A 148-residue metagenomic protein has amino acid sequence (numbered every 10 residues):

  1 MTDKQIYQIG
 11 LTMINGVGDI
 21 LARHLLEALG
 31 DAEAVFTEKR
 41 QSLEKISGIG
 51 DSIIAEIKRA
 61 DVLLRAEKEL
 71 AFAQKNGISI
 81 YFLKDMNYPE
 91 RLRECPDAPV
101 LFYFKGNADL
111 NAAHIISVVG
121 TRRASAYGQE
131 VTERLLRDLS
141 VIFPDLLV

Functional and structural regions predicted by a protein language model:
M1-F143: Short, positively charged patches
L146-V148: A short, small-residue-rich loop immediately preceding and capping a beta-strand
